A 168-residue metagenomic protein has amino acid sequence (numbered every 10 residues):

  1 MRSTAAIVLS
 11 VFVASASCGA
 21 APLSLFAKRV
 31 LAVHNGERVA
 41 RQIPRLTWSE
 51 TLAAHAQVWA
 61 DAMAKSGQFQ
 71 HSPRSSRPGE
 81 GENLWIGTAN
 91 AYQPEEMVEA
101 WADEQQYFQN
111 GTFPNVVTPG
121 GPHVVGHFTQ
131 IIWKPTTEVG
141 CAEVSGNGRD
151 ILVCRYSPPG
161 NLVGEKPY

Functional and structural regions predicted by a protein language model:
M1-T4: Positively charged n-region of N-terminal signal peptides that target proteins for export
I7-S15: Bacterial N-terminal signal peptides
S17-G19: Sec/Tat signal peptide C-region and signal peptidase I cleavage site
A21-E80: Short, well-ordered surface patches within globular domains
N90-Y168: Disulfide-stabilized extracellular recognition modules
